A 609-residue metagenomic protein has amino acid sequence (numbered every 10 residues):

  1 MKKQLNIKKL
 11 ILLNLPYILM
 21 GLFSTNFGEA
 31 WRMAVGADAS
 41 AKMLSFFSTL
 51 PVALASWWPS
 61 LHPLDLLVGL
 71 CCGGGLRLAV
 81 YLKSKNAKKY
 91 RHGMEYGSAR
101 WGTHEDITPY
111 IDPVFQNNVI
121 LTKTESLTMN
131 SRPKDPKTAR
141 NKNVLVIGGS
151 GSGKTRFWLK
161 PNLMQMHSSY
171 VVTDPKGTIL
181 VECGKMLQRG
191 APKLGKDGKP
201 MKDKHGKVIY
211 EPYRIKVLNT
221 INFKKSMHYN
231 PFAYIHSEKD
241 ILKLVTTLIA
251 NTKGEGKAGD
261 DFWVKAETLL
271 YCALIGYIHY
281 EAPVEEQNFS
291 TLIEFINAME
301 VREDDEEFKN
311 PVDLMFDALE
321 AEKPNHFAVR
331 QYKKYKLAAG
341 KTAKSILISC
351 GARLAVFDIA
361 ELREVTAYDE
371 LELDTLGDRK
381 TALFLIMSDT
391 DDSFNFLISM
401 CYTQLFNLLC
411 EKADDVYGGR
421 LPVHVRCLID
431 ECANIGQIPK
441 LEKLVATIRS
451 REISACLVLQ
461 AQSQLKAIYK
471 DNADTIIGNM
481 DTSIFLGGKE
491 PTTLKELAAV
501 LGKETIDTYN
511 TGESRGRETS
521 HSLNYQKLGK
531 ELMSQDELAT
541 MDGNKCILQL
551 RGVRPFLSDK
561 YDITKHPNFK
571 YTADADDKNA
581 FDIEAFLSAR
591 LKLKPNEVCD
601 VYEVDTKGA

Functional and structural regions predicted by a protein language model:
M1-S152, R156-L159, K196, K202-K204 (+4 more regions): Basic- and hydrophobic-enriched, low-structure N-terminal and domain-boundary segments that flank ATP-binding catalytic
K3, N14, L22-T25, E29 (+4 more regions): P-loop NTPase motor domains
A34, S40-M43, F47, L54 (+6 more regions): Extended hydrophobic/Leu-rich segments
Y90, E95, F223, H326-V329 (+1 more regions): Generic detection of intrinsically disordered/low-complexity segments and helix-coil linkers/edges
A99-W101, P113, S126, K142-N143 (+6 more regions): General secondary-structure edge motif
T103-Y110, N117-P136, T342-I348, M387-D389 (+5 more regions): A broad, low-specificity signal for short, low-complexity segments enriched in glycine/proline and polar/charged
F115-L121, F396-T403, L497: Conserved long hydrophobic alpha-helices within structured protein cores
V445-I547: Conserved ATP-driven motor cores of ASCE-family P-loop NTPases powering translocation/secretion/packaging/pilus
